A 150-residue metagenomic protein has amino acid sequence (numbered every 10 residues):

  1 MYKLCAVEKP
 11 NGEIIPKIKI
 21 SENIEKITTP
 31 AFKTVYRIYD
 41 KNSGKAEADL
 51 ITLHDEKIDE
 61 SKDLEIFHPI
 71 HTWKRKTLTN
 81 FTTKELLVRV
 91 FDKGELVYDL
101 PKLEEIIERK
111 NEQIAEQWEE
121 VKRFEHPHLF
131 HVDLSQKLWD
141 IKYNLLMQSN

Functional and structural regions predicted by a protein language model:
M1-N150: Gly/Ser/Thr/Ala-enriched C-terminal appendages of enzymes
